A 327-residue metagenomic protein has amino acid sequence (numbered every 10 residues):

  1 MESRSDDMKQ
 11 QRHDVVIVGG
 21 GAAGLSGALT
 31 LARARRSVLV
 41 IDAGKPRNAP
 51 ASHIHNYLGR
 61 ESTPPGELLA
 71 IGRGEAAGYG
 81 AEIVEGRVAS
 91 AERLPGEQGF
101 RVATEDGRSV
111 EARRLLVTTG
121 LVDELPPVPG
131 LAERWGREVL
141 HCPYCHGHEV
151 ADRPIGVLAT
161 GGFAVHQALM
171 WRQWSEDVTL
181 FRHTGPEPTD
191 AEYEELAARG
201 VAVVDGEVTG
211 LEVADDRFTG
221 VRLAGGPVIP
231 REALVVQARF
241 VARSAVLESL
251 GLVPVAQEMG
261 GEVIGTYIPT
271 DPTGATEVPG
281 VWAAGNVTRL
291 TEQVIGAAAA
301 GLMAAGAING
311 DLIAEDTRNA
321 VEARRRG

Functional and structural regions predicted by a protein language model:
M1-V15, I83-R153, A233, V263-T273: FAD-binding core/adjacent interface of flavoenzyme oxidoreductases
H13-A70, R153-P154, F163-E187: Beta1-alpha1 glycine-rich phosphate/pyrophosphate-binding loop at the start of Rossmann-like nucleotide-binding domains
G19, A112, T118-G120, L125-P127 (+4 more regions): Short, well-ordered coil/turn residues at beta-beta hairpins and beta-strand->alpha-helix junctions within
A28-L29, V165-Q167, A284-G327: A conserved FAD-binding loop/helix module that cradles the flavin
A32, A77, E133, R172 (+1 more regions): Anion (oxyanion) recognition and catalysis
A70, A76-T104, S109-A112, S175-Y267 (+1 more regions): A Rossmann-like FAD-binding core segment of flavoenzymes
E133-E149, F240-I295: FAD-site-proximal beta/loop scaffold in flavoenzymes
R137-Y144, V157-Q167, P188-D190: Active-site glycine-rich loop that binds ribose-phosphate moieties when present
